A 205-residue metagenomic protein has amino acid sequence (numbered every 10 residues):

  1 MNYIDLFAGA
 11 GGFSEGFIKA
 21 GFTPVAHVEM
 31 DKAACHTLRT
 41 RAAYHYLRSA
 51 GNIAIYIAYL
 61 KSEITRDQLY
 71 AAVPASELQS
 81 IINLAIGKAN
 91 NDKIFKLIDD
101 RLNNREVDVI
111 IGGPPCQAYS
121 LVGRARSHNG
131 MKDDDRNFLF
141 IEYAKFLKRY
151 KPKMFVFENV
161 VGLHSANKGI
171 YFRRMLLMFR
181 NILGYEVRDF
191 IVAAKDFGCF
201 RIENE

Functional and structural regions predicted by a protein language model:
M1-G9, E106: Conserved class I S-adenosyl-L-methionine
Y3, I110, F155: Receiver (REC) domain switch-region micro-motif
F7-A10, G112-P114: Class I SAM-dependent methyltransferase "Motif I" SAM/SAH-binding loop
A10-F22: Conserved SAM-binding loop of SAM-dependent methyltransferases across substrates and taxa, primarily the Class I
G12, I94-L97, L139-E142: Well-ordered alpha-helical segments embedded in enzymatic catalytic cores
A20-V107: Glycine-rich phosphate-binding loop and adjoining beta1-alpha1-beta2 segment of Rossmann-like nucleotide-binding folds
D100-N104, Y119-E205: Class I S-adenosyl-L-methionine
D108-C116, K151: Short coil-to-beta-strand
